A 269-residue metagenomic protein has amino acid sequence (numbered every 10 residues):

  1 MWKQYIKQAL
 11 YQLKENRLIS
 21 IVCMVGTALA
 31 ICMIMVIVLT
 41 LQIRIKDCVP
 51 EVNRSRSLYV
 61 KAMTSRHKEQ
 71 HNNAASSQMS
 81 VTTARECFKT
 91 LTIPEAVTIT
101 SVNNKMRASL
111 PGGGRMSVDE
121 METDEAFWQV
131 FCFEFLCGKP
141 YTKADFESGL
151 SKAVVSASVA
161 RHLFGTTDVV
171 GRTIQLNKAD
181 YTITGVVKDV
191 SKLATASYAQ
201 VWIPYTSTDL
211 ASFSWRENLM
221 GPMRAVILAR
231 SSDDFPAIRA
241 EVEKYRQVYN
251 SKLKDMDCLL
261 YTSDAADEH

Functional and structural regions predicted by a protein language model:
M1, Y5, A75-T83, S151: Soluble or luminal CAZymes and related metallo-dependent hydrolases
Y5-K14, C87: A short amphipathic helical element positioned immediately N-terminal to and/or at the very start of a transmembrane
Q12-R44: Short, strongly hydrophobic transmembrane alpha-helices
I37-R107, G114, L219-R224: Membrane-proximal extracellular/periplasmic loop immediately following the first transmembrane helix
Q78, S117, M121-E122, A153-V154: Short aromatic/basic micro-patch
L91, T100-V102, S109-P140, F146-E147: The feature marks short, hydrophobic/small-residue-biased sequence motifs that occur predominantly
D124-Y141, S151-S263: Mid-to-C-terminal secondary-structure elements that act as membrane-proximal/extracytoplasmic interface segments
D264-H269: A short, hydrophobic C-terminal helix/tail in secreted or cell-surface proteins
